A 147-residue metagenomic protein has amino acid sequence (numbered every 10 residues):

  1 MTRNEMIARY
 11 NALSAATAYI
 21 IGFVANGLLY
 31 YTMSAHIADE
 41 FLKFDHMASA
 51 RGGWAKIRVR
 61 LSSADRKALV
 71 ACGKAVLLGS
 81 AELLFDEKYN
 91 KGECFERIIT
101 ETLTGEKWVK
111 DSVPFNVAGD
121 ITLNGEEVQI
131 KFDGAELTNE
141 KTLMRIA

Functional and structural regions predicted by a protein language model:
M1-I98, T102: Interdomain/boundary linker segments immediately adjacent to catalytic/signaling cores
F85-F132: A short acidic/basic microdomain associated with nuclease active sites
W108, I130-A147: Catalytic cores of nucleic-acid endonucleases
